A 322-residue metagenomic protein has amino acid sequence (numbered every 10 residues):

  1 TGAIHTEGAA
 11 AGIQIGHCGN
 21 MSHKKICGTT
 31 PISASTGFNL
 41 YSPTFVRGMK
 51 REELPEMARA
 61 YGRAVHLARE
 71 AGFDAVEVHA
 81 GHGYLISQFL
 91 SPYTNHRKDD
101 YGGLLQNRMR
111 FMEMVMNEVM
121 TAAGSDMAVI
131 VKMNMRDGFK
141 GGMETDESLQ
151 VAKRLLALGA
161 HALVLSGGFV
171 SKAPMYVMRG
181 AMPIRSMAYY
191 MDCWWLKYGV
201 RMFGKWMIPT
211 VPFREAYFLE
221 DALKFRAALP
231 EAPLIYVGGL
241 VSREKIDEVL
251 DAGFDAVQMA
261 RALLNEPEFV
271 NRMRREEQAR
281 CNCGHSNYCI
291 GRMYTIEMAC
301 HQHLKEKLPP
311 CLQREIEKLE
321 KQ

Functional and structural regions predicted by a protein language model:
T1-Q322: Flavin-dependent oxidoreductase catalytic cores
